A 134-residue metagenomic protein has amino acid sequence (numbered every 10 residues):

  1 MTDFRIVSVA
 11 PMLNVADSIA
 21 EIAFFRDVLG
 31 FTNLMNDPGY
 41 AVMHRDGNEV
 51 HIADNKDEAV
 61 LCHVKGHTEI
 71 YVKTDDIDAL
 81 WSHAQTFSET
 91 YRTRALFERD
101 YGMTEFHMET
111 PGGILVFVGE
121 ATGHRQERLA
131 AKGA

Functional and structural regions predicted by a protein language model:
M1-A20, T68-I70, G119-A134: N-terminal beta-strand motif that seeds the catalytic metal site of vicinal oxygen chelate
T2-D3, V9-M12, I52-A53, D57 (+3 more regions): Conserved N-terminal glycine/acidic-rich loop preference
V9, D37, G66, G102: Exposed loop/turn and edge beta-strand positions of beta-sandwich/beta-sheet ligand-binding modules
M12, T32-P38, F97, T122-Q126: Conserved catalytic-core motifs of GNAT/GCN5-like acyltransferases
A16-I19, I70-L115: Vicinal oxygen chelate
D17-F31: Amphipathic alpha-helical segments
L29, G47, S88-Y91: Structural motif
T32-K65, L115-E120: Conserved short beta-strand elements that form part of the metal-binding/catalytic scaffold of enzyme active sites
